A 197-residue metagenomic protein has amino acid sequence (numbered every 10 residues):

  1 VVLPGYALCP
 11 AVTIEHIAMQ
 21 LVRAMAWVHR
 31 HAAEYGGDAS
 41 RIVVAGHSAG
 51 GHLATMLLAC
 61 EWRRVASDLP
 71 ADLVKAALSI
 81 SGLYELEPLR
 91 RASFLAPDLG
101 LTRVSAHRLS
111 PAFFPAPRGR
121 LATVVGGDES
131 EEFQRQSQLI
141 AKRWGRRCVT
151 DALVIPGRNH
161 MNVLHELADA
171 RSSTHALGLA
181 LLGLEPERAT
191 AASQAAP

Functional and structural regions predicted by a protein language model:
V1-P197: Alpha/beta-hydrolase superfamily serine-hydrolase fold, recognizing
